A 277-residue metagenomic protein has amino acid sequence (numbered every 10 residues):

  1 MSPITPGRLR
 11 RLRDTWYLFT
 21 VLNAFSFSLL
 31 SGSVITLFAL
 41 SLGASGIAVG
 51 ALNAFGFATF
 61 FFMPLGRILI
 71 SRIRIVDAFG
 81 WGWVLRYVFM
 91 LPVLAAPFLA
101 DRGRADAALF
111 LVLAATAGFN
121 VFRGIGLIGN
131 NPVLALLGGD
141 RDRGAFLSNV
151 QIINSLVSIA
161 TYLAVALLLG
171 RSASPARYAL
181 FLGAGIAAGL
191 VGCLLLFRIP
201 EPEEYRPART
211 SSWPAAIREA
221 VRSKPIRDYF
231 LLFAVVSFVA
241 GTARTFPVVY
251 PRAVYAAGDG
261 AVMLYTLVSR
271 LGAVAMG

Functional and structural regions predicted by a protein language model:
M1-M63, R67, F79-G80, R86-L94 (+2 more regions): Helix-loop boundary and gating motifs at the non-cytosolic
V21, F89-M90, A105-G126, A234: Hydrophobic core of transmembrane alpha-helices in multi-pass small-molecule transporters, especially MFS/SLC-type
S33-S41, I68-R72, L94-G103, S158-L182 (+1 more regions): Transmembrane alpha-helix termini and helix-breaking/packing motifs in multi-pass membrane transporters
F62-F79, L169, A275-G277: Helix-to-loop junctions at the C-terminal end of transmembrane segments in multipass secondary transporters
S71-V88, N149, P175-A176: Cytoplasmic membrane-interface "Motif A"-like loop-to-helix N-cap segments of 12-TM Major Facilitator Superfamily
I75, D142-G144, I226: Cytoplasm-facing, short amphipathic helices at loop-to-helix transitions on the intracellular side of 12-TM secondary
F119-I152: Cytoplasmic helix-loop-helix junction between adjacent transmembrane helices in 12-TM secondary transporters
Y178, C193-T210: Helix-loop junctions on the cytosolic side of multi-pass membrane transporters, especially the intracellular loop
